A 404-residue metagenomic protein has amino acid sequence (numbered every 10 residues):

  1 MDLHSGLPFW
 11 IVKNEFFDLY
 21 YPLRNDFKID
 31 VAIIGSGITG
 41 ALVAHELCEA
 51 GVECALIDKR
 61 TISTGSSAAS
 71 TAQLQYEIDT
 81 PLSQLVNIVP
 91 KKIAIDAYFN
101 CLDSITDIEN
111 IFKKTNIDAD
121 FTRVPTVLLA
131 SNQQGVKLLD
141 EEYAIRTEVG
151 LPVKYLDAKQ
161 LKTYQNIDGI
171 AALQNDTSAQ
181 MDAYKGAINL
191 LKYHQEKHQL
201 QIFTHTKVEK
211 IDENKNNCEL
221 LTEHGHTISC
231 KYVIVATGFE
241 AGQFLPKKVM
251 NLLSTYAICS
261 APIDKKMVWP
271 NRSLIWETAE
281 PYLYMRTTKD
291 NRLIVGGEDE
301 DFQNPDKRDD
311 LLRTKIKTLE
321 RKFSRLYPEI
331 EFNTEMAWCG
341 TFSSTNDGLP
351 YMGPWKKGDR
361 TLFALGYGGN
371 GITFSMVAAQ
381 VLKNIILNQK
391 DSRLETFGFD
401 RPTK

Functional and structural regions predicted by a protein language model:
M1-V31: Extreme N-terminal leader/targeting segments of oxidoreductases
D2-K13, T80-L85, N110-N189: Flavin (FAD/FMN) cofactor-binding and adjacent substrate-gating region of FAD-dependent oxidoreductase domains
F27-L56: N-terminal Rossmann-like FAD-binding beta1-loop-alpha1 element of flavoenzymes
E49-A69: Glycine-rich FAD pyrophosphate-binding loop
S70-N100: Glycine-rich active-site loop/strand segments that organize a redox cofactor
T106, K114-T122, V208, T227-I228 (+1 more regions): Active-site substrate-recognition segment that forms the wall of the catalytic cavity or substrate channel
A172-H224, I228-C230: Helical element adjacent to the flavin cofactor pocket in flavoenzyme catalytic cores
S324-K404: C-terminal catalytic lobe of FAD-dependent flavoproteins
